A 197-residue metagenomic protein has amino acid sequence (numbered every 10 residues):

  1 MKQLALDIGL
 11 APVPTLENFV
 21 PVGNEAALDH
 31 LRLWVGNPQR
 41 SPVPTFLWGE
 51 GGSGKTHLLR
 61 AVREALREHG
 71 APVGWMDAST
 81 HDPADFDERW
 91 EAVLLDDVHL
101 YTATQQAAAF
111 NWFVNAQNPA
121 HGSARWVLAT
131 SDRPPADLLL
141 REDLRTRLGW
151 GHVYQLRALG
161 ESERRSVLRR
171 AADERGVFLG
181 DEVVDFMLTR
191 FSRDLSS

Functional and structural regions predicted by a protein language model:
L6-L28: Dynamic helix-loop-helix/coil hinge segments at AAA+ ATPase domain boundaries and subdomain interfaces
R40-L59: Walker A/P-loop nucleotide-binding motif
D85-T130: Conserved nucleotide-sensing/catalytic segment adjacent to the nucleotide-binding pocket in NTP-handling enzymes
P135-G149: Short regulatory helix/loop adjacent to the ATP-binding pocket of P-loop NTPases
D137, G151-E163: Conserved AAA+ ATPase "SRH/arginine-finger" region at the nucleotide-binding site
G151, R165-F178: Conserved AAA+ ATPase "sensor/coupling" helix adjacent to the nucleotide-binding pocket
F178-R190: Short conserved motifs of the RecA-like P-loop NTPase core
F191-S197: The conserved phosphate-sensing helix
